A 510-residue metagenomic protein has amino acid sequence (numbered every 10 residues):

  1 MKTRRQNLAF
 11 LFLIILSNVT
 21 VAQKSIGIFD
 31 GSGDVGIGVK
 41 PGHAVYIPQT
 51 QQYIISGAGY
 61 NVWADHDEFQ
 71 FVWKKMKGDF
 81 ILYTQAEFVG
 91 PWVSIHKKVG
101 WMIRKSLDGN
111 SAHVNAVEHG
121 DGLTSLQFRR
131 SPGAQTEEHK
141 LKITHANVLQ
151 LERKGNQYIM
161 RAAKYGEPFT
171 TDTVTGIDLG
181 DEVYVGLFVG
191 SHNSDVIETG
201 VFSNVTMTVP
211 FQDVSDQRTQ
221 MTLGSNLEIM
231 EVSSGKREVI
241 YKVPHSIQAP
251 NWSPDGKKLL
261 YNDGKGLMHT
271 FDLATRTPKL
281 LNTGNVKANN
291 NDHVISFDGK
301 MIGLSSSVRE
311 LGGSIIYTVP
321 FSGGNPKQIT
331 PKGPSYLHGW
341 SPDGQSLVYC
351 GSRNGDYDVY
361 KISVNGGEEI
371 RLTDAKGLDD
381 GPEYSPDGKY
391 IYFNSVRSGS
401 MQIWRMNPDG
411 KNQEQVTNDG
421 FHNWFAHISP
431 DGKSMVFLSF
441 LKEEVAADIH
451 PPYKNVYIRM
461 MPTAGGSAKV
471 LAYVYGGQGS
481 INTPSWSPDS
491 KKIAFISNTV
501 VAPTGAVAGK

Functional and structural regions predicted by a protein language model:
M1-K24: Bacterial Sec-dependent N-terminal signal peptides
K2, V19, Q49, Y83 (+5 more regions): Intrinsically disordered/low-complexity terminal segments and short unstructured peptides
T3-R4, Q23-P41, M221, S225 (+3 more regions): Extended hydrophobic/aromatic-rich secondary-structure runs
N7-I15, D178, D272, S346 (+1 more regions): Acidic/proline-rich low-complexity IDRs
L8-F10, T20, I54, N115 (+6 more regions): Compositionally biased, intrinsically disordered low-complexity segments enriched in polar/proline residues
V19, S94, Y158, G303 (+1 more regions): Short secondary-structure capping/junction motifs at helix and strand boundaries
Q23-D216: Extracellular glycan-recognition regions
F211-K510: Sequence signature of WD/YWTD-type beta-propeller architectures
